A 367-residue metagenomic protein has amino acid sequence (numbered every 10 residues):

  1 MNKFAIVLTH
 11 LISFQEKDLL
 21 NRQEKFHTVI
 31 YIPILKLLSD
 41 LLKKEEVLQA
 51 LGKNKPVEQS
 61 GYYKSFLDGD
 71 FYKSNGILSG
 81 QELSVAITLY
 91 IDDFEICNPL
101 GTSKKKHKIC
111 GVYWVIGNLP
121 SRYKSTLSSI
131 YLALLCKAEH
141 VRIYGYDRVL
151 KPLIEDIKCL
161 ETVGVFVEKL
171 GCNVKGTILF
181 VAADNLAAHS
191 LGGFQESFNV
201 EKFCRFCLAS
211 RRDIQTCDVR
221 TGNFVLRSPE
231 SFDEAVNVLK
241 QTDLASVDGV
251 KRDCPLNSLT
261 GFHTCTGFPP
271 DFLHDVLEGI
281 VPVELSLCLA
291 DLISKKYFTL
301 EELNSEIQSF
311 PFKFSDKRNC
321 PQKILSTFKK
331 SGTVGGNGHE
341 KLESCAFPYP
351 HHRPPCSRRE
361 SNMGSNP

Functional and structural regions predicted by a protein language model:
N2-L89, D93-F94, E155-P354: Charged (Asp/Glu and Lys/Arg) segments that form or flank catalytic channels of large polymer- and nucleotide-handling
S79-G80, V85, Y90-E139: Acidic, metal-ligating active-site segments
L83, K108-C110, G145-V149, L153 (+1 more regions): Generic hydrophobic, aliphatic-rich segments that mediate packing or membrane embedding
L100-K104, T126-S128, D147, G192-G193 (+1 more regions): Short coil/turn segments at secondary-structure boundaries
S103, E139-Y146, C356-N362: Conserved, non-catalytic sequence blocks in retroelement Pol enzymes and Pol-derived host proteins
W114-Y123, V149, L153-G164: Structured alpha-helical segments in the cores of large, soluble enzyme domains
R142-L150, E340-S344: Phosphate/oxyanion-binding active-site loops and adjacent basic polyanion-contact surfaces
M363-P367: Alpha-helical bundle/repeat cores within regulatory domains of eukaryotic proteins
